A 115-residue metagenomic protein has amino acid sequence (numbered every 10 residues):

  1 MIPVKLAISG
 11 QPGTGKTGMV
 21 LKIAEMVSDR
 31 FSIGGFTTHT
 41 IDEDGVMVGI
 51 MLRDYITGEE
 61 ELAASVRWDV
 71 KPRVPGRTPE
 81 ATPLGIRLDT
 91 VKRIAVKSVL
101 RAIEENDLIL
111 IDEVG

Functional and structural regions predicted by a protein language model:
M1-P3: Phosphate-binding P-loop
K5, D29-I33, E105: Generic hydrophobic-segment detector
I8: Hydrophobic anchor at the beta1->P-loop junction of P-loop NTPases
P12: The conserved Walker
K16: Conserved lysine of the Walker
M19, I23: Hydrophobic positions on the alpha1 helix immediately C-terminal to the Walker A/P-loop
A24-P79: N-terminal phosphate/diphosphate-binding loop that engages ATP/GTP or pyrophosphate donors across diverse enzyme folds
P75-G115: Phosphate-binding/switch loop-helix module in NTP-utilizing enzymes
